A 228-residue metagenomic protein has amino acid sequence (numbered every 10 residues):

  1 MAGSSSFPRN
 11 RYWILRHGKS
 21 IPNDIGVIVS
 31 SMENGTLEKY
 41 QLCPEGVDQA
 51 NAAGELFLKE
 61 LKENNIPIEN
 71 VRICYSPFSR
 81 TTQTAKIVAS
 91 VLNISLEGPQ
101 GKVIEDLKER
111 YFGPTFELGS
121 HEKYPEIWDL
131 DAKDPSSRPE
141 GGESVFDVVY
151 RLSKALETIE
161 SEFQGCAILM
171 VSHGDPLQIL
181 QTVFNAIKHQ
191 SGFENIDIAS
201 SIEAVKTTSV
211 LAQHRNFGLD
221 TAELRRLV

Functional and structural regions predicted by a protein language model:
M1-R11, I25-S30, I94, G98 (+3 more regions): Acidic, low-complexity terminal tails and accessory targeting/binding regions of phosphate-metabolizing enzymes
A2-E97: Active-site-proximal alpha-helix that buttresses catalytic centers in soluble enzyme cores
R11-L15, C74, C166-I179: Beta-strand elements within well-structured catalytic alpha/beta cores of enzymes that handle phosphate/sulfate esters
I21, R80-T82, E109-R110, P176-Q178: Short, active-site-adjacent cap segments at secondary-structure transitions
T36, W128-D147: Short glycine/proline- and acidic residue-enriched helix-loop micro-motifs that form flexible lids or anion-recognition
L42-A52, R80, E140, S144-L152 (+1 more regions): Soluble or luminal CAZymes and related metallo-dependent hydrolases
K62, S161-Q164, N185, H189: Short amphipathic alpha-helices and their capping/turn residues within compact interaction modules
V148-E162, A167-G174: GST-like fold's C-terminal all-alpha helical module
